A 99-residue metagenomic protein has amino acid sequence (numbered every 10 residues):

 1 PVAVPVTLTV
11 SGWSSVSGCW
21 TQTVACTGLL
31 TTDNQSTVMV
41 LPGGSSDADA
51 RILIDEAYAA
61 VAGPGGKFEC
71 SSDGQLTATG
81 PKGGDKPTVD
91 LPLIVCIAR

Functional and structural regions predicted by a protein language model:
P1-A3: Fibrous stalk/shaft segments of extracellular and virion attachment machinery
T7-R99: Extracellular attachment/recognition segments
